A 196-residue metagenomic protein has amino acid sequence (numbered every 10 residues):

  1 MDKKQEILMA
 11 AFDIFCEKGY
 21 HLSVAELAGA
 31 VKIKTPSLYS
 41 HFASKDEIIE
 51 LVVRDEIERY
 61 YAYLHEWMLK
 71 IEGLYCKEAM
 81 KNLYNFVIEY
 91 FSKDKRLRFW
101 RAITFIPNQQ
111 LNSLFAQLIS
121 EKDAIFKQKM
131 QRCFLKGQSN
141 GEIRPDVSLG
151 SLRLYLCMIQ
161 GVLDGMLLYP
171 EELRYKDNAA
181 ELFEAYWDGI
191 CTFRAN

Functional and structural regions predicted by a protein language model:
D2, E6, A10, I14-L51: Helix-turn-helix
A10-E17, R59, Y63-K70, M158-M166: Solvent-exposed, amphipathic alpha-helical segments
V24, R54-Y61: Short, basic, alpha-helical segments at the C-terminal edge of helix-turn-helix-like DNA-binding modules
L51, E66-K95, L152-L156: Hydrophobic alpha-helical connector segments
E58, H65, L111-N140, G150-R153: Amphipathic alpha-helical packing segments from all-alpha helical-bundle domains
N82-E89, Q128, R132-S139, C157 (+1 more regions): C-terminal peripheral helix-coil segments that are non-catalytic and often amphipathic
F91-L114: Amphipathic alpha-helical segments used for helix-helix packing
